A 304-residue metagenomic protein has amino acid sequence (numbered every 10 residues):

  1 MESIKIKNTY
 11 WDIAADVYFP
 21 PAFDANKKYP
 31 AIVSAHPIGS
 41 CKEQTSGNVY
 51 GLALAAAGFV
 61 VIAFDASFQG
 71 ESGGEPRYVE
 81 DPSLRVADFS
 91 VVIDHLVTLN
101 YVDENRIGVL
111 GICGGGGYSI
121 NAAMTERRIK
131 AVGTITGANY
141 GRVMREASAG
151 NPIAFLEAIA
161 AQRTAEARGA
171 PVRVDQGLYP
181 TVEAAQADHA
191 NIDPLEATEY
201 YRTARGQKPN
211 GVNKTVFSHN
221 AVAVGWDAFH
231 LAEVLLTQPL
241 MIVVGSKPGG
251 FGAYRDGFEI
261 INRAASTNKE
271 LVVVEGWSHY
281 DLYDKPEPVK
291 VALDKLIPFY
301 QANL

Functional and structural regions predicted by a protein language model:
M1-K27: N-terminal cap/lid segment of alpha/beta-hydrolase-fold proteins
I6-T9, K42-Q44, S67-R106, P286-V291: Catalytic nucleophile-loop/oxyanion-hole region of alpha/beta-hydrolase and closely related hydrolase-like folds
G39-L52, A66: The serine-hydrolase catalytic nucleophile loop
A53-G73: Conserved alpha/beta-hydrolase
I120-T203: Alpha/beta-hydrolase-fold enzymes
L235, I242-V244: Short beta-strand/loop motif that positions the catalytic acidic residue of the alpha/beta-hydrolase fold
G249-G257: Conserved alpha/beta-hydrolase "acid-adjacent" motif
E275-L304: Catalytic active-site module of serine/aspartate enzymes centered on a nucleophile-bearing elbow/loop
